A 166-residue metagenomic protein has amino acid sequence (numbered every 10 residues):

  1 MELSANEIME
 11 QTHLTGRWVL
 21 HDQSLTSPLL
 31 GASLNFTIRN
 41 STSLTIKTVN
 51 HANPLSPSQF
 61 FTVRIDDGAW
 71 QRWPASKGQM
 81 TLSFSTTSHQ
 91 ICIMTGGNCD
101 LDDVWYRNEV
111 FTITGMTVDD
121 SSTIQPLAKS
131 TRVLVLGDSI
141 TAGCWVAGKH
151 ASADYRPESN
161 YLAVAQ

Functional and structural regions predicted by a protein language model:
M1-L136, T141-P157: N-terminal secretory targeting modules
A165-Q166: Catalytic cores of extracellular degradative/oxidative enzymes
